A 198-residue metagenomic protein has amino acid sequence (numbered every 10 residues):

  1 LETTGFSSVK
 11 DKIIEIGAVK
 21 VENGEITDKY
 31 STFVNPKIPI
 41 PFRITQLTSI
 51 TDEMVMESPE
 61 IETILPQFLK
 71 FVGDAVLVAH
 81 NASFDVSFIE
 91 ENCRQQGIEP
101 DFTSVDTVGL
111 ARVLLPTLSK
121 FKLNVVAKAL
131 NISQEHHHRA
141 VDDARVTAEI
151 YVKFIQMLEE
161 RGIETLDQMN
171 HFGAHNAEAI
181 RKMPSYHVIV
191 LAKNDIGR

Functional and structural regions predicted by a protein language model:
L1-F102, P116-H138: Conserved non-catalytic scaffold segment of RNase H-like nuclease domains
F71, A82-S83, S87-I89, C93-R198: Phosphodiester-processing cores and adjacent nucleic acid-binding clamps
